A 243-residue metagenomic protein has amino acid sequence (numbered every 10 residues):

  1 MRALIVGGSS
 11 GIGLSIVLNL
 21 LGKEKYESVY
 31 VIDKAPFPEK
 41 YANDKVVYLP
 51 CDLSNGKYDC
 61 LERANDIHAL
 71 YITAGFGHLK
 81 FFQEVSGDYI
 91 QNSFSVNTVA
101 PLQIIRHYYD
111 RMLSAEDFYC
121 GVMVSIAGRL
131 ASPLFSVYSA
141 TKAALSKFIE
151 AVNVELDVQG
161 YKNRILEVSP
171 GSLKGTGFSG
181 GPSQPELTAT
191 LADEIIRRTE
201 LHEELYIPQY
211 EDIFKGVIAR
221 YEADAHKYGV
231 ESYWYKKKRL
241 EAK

Functional and structural regions predicted by a protein language model:
S9-V17: N-terminal Rossmann NAD(P)H-binding glycine-rich loop of SDR-like oxidoreductase domains
T73-L79: Conserved NAD(P)H cofactor-binding loop of Rossmann-fold oxidoreductase domains
F81-F82, Y89-N92: Substrate-binding pocket helix/loop in short-chain dehydrogenase/reductase
I105, T141: Active-site helix of classical SDR
S125: Residue(s) in the substrate-gating loop at a strand-loop-helix junction that position the organic substrate next
A131-S139, A151: Active-site loop-to-helix junction immediately N-terminal to the catalytic Tyr of the SDR YXXXK motif in Rossmann-fold
N163, E167, G180-R220: C-terminal helical subdomain
